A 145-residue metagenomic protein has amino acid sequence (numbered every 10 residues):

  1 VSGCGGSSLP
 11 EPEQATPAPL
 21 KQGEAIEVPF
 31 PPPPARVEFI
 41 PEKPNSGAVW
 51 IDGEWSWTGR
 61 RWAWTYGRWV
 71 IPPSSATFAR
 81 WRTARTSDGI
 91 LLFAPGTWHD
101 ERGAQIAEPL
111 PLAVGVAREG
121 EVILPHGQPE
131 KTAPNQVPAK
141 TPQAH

Functional and structural regions predicted by a protein language model:
V1-G3: Sec-dependent bacterial lipoprotein signal peptides
G5-S8: Bacterial signal peptide processing site
P10-K140: Low-complexity segments
Q143-H145: Short, solvent-exposed mixed-charge patches
